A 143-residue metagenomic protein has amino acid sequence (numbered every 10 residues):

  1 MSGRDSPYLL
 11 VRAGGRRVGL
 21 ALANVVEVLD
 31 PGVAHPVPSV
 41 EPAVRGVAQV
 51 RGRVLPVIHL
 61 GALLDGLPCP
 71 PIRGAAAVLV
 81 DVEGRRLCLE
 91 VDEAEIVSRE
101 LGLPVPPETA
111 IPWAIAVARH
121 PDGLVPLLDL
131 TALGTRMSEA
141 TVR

Functional and structural regions predicted by a protein language model:
M1-R143: An acidic, low-aromatic, low-complexity terminal/linker signal
